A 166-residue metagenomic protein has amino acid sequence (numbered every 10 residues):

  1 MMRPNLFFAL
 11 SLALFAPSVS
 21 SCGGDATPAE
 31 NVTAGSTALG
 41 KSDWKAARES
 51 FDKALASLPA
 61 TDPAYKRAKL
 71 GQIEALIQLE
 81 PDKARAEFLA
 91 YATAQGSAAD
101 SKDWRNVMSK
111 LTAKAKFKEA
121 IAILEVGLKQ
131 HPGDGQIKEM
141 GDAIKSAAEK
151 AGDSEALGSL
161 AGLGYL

Functional and structural regions predicted by a protein language model:
P17-S21: C-terminal motif of bacterial Sec signal peptides marking the signal peptidase cleavage site
C22-A26: Bacterial signal peptide processing site
A29-K53: Alpha-helical segment of the N-proximal tetratricopeptide repeat
A38, L76, L111, K145-A148: Residue at a conserved register position within TPR or TPR-like alpha-solenoid repeats
P59, P63, G96-A99, P132: Short coil turns that delineate tetratricopeptide repeat
Y65-G71, S101-N106, K138-D142: Alpha-solenoid helical repeat scaffolds
D82-Q95, K118-G127, D153-L166: Alpha-helical repeat scaffolds
G133-L166: Terminal, low-structured helical/coil segments at or just beyond the last alpha-helical repeat
